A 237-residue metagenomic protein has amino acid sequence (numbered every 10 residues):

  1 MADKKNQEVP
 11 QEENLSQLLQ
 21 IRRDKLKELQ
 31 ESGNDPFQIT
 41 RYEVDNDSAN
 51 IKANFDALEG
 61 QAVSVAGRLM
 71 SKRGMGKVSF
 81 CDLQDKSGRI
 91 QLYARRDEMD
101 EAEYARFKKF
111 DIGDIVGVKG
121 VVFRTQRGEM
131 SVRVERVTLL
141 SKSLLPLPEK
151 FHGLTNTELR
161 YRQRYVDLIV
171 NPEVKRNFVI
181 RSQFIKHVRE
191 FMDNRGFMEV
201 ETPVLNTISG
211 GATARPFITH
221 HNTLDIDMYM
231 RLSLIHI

Functional and structural regions predicted by a protein language model:
A2-D3, E8-L15, L26-L29, P36-I235: Class II aminoacyl-tRNA synthetase-like tRNA-binding/catalytic domains
